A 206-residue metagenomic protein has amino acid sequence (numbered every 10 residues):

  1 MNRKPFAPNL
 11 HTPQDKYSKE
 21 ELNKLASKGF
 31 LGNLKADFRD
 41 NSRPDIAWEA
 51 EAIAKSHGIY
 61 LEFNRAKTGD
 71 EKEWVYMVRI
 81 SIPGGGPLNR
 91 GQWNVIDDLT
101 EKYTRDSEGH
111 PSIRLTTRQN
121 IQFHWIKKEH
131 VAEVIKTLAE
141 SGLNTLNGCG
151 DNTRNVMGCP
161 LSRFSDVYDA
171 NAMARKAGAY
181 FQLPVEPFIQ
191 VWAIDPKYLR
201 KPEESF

Functional and structural regions predicted by a protein language model:
M1-F30: Intrinsically disordered, low-structural-confidence terminal and linker regions
P8, A66-D70, N144: Membrane-targeting and insertion segments and their boundary/processing signals
N9, L22, F30, D40 (+3 more regions): Alpha-helical protein-protein interaction elements
S18, R43-E49, D169, D195 (+1 more regions): Serine/threonine-rich low-complexity intrinsically disordered regions
L25-K28, G32-G86, R154-R163, A170: Short glycine-/aliphatic-rich beta-strand segments at the starts of folded cytosolic domains
K72-F206: Small-residue-enriched alpha-helical segments and adjacent helix-cap loops that form tight helix-helix packing
